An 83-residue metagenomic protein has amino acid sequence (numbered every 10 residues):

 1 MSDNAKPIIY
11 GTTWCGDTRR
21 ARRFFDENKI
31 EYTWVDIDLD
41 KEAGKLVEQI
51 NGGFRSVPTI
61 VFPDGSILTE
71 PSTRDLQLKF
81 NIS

Functional and structural regions predicted by a protein language model:
M1-I30: Local sequence-structure signature of Cys/Sec-based thiol-disulfide redox active-site neighborhoods
C15, K41, E70: Loop/helix-junction capping segments adjacent to catalytic residues or to phosphate/diphosphate-binding pockets
R22-D38, R55, I67: Conserved segment of the thioredoxin-like fold in thiol-based oxidoreductases
D36-F54, S66, N81-I82: Thioredoxin-like thiol-disulfide oxidoreductase module
F62-S83: Non-catalytic, surface beta->alpha helical segment in thiol-disulfide oxidoreductase systems
